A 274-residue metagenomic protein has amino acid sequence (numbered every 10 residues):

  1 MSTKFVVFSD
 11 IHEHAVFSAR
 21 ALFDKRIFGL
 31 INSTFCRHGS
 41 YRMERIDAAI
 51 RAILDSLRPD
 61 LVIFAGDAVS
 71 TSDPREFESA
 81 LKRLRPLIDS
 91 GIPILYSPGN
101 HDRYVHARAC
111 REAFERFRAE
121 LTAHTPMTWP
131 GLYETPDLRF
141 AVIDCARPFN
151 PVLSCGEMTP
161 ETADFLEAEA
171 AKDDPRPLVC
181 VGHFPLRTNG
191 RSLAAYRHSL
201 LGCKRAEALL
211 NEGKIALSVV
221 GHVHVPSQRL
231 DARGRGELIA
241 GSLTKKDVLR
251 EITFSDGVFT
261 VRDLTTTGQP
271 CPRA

Functional and structural regions predicted by a protein language model:
M1, D256-A274: A short C-terminal boundary segment appended to hydrolase-like catalytic domains
M1, I50-L61, R139-A141, L153-G236: His/acidic metal-ligating clusters that form di-metal
M1-F77: N-terminal active-site segment of His-dependent metallophosphoesterases
S2-A15, N32, D137-P148, V179-V181 (+2 more regions): Active-site-proximal beta-strand elements of phosphoester/diester hydrolases
D10, V62, D67, A80 (+6 more regions): Divalent metal-coordination and catalytic microenvironments
H12-V16, S70-R75, Y96-R108, P148-V152 (+3 more regions): Active-site environment of divalent metal-dependent phosphoester hydrolases
F35-R37, A68-S72, A146-P160, G190-A194: Surface-exposed cleft-lining segments at the edges of enzyme active sites
S79-F165, R205, L209-N211, A232-L243 (+1 more regions): Extended active-site neighborhood of metal-dependent phosphoesterases/phosphodiesterases
